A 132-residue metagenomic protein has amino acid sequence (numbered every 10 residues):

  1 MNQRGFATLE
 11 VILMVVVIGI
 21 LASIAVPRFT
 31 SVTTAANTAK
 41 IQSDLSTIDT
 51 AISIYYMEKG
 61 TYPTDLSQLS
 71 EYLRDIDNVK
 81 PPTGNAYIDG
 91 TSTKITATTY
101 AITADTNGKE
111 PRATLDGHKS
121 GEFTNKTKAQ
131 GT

Functional and structural regions predicted by a protein language model:
N2-F29: N-terminal single-pass transmembrane signal-anchor helix
V16, Q42, I52-I54: Short, contiguous, well-ordered secondary-structure segments
R28-T47: Aliphatic-rich helix starts adjacent to a transmembrane/signal segment
T50-S120, N125-T132: Extracellular/periplasmic head regions of type IV pilus-like filament subunits
